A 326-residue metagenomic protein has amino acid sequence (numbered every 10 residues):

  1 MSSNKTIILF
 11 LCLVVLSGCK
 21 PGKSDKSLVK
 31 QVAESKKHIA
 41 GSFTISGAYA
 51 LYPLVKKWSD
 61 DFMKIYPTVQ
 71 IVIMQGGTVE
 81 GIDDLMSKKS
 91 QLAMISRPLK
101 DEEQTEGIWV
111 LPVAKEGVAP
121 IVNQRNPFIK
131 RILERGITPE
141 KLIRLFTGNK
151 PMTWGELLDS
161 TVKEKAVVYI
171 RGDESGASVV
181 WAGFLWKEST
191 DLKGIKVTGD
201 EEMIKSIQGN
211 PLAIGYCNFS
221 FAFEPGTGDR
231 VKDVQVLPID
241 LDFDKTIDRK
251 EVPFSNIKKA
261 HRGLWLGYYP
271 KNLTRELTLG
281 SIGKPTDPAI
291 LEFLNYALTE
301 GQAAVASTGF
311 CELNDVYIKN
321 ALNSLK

Functional and structural regions predicted by a protein language model:
M1-S3: N-terminal secretory signal peptides that target proteins for export/translocation
T6-V14: Sec-dependent N-terminal signal peptides
C19-V79, D83-M86, R97, L111 (+1 more regions): Exported/periplasmic ABC-transporter solute-binding proteins
S87, E106-G107: Acidic/His-rich segments in extracytoplasmic proteins that coordinate ligands and/or metal ions
Q91, I108-P120: Short, glycine-/small- and polar/acidic-enriched structural segments that line small-molecule recognition paths
M94: Extended acidic/charged loop-beta regions that coordinate divalent cations and stabilize anionic phosphate/carboxylate
L99-E106: N-terminal post-signal-peptidase region of extra-cytosolic proteins
